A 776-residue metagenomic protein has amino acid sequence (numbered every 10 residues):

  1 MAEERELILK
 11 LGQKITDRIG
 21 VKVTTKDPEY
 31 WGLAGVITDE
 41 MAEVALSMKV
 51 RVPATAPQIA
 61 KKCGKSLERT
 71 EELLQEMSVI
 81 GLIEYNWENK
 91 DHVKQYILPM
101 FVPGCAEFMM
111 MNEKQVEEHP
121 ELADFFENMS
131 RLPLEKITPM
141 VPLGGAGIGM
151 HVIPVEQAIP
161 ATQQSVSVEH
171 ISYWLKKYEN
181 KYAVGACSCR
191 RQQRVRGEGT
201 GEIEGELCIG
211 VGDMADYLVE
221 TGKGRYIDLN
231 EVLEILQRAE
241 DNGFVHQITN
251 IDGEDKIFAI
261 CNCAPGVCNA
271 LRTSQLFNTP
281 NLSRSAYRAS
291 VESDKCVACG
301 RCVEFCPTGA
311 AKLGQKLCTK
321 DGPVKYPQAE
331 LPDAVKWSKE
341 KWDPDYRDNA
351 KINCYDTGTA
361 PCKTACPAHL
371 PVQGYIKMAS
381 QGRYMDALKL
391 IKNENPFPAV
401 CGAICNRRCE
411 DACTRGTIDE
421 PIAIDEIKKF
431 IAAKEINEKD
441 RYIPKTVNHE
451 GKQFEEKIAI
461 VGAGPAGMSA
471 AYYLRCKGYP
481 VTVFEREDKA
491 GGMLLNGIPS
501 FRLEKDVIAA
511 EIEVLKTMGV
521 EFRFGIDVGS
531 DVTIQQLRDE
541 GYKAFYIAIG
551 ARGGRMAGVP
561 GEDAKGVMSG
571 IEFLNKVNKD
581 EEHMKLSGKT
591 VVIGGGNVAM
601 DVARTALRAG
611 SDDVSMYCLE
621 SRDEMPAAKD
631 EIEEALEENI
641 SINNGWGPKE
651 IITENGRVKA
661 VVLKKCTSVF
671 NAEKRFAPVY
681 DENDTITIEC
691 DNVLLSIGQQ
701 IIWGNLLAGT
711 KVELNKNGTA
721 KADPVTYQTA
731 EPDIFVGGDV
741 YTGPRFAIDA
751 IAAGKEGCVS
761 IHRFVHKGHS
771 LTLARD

Functional and structural regions predicted by a protein language model:
K10-L11, T24, P28, L33 (+14 more regions): Ferredoxin-type iron-sulfur electron-transfer modules and their immediate structural context
S78-N89, A311-K312: A short, conserved structural fragment
H92-R131: Short, amphipathic alpha-helical interaction segments positioned at domain boundaries
I431-K452, A510-D531, G554-A609, N715-V725 (+1 more regions): Glycine-rich dinucleotide-binding loop and its adjacent helix/turn
K452-V461, A509-V559, E650-V662, T667-V669 (+2 more regions): Feature captures the FAD/FMN-dependent oxidoreductase FAD-binding
E456-T482, A599-L607: N-terminal Rossmann-like FAD-binding beta1-loop-alpha1 element of flavoenzymes
V483, E487-F522, N575, A603-E650 (+1 more regions): Rossmann-like dinucleotide-binding cores of NAD(P)H-dependent redox enzymes
D563-S587, N671-P744: FAD-site-proximal beta/loop scaffold in flavoenzymes
